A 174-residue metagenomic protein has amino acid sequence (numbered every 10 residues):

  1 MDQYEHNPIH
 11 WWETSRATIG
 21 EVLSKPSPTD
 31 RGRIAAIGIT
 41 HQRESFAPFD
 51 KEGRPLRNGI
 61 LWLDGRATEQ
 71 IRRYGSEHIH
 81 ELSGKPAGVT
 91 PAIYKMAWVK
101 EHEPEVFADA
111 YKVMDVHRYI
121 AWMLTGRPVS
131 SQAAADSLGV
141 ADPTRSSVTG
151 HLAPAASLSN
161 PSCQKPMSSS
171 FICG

Functional and structural regions predicted by a protein language model:
M1-N58, E81, D109: N-terminal glycine/serine-rich phosphate-binding loop of ATP-dependent small-molecule kinases, especially carbohydrate
H6, Y74, S146-S147: Short coil/turn linker and secondary-structure boundary residues
I19, L23, G75, E103 (+1 more regions): Hydrophobic residues within well-ordered, non-membrane alpha-helices that form the packing/core of soluble catalytic
F49, H80-G174: Gly/Ser/Thr-rich active-site cleft segment
D64: Carbohydrate-associated surface elements
E69-R73: Pocket-flanking alpha-helical
